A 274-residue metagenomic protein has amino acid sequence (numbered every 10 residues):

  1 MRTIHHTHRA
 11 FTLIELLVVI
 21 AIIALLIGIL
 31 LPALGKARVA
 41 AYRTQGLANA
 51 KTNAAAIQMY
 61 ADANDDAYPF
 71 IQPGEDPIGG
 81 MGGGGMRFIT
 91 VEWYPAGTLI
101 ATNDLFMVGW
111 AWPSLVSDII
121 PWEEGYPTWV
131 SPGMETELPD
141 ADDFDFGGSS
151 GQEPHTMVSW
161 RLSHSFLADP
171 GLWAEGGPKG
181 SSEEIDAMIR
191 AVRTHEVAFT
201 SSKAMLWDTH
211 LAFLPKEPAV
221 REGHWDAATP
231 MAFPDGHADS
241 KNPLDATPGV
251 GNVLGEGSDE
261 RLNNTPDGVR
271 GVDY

Functional and structural regions predicted by a protein language model:
M1-T7: N-terminal secretory signal peptides that target proteins for export/translocation
I4, R38-A40, S163, V272: Small/flexible residues
H8-R38: N-terminal single-pass transmembrane signal-anchor helix
I23, G35, Y42, R193 (+1 more regions): Generic anion/oxyanion-binding catalytic loop in active/binding sites
I29, R38-N49: Juxtamembrane interface helices immediately C-terminal to a transmembrane segment
G46-Y274: Short, well-structured segments within or immediately adjacent to enzyme catalytic domains that line ligand-binding
